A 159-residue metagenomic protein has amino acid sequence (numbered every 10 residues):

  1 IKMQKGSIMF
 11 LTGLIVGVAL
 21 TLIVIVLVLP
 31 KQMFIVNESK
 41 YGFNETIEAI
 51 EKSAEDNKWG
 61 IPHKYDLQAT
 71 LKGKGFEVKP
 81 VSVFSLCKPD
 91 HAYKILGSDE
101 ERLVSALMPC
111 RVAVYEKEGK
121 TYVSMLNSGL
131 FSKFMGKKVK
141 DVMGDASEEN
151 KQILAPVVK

Functional and structural regions predicted by a protein language model:
I1-I8: Short, Lys/Arg-enriched N-terminal segments with co-localized hydrophobic residues within the first ~10-30 amino acids
L11-L27: Hydrophobic membrane-insertion alpha-helices, especially the h-region of bacterial N-terminal signal peptides
L22-T70: Terminal, regulation- and interaction-focused segments at domain boundaries
N57-K58, G75, L154-V158: Sec/Tat-exported extracytoplasmic proteins
W59-P62, D66-C110: Compact, glycine-rich, soluble single-domain proteins
V104-K117, P156-K159: Short secondary-structure transition/capping segments
C110-G136: Beta-strand/loop substructures that line and gate deep hydrophobic ligand-binding cavities in soluble
S128-K159: C-terminal partner/receptor-binding element of secreted or periplasmic proteins
